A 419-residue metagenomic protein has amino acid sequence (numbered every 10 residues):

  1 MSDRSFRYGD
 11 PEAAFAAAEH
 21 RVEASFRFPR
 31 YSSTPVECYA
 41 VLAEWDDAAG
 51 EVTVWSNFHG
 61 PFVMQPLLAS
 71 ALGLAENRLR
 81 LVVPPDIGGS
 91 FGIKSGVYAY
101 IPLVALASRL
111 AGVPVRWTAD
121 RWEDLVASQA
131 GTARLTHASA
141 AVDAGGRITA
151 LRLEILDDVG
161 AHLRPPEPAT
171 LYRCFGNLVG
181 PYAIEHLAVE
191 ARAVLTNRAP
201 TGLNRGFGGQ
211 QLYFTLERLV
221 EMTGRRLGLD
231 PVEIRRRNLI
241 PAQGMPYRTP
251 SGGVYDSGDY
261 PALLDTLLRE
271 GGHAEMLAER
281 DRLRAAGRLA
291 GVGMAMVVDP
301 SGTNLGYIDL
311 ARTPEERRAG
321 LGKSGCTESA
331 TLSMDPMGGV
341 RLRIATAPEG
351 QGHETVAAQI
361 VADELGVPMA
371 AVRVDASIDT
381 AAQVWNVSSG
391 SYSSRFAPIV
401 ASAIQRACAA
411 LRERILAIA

Functional and structural regions predicted by a protein language model:
M1-A419: Structural alpha/beta core scaffold segments of enzyme domains
